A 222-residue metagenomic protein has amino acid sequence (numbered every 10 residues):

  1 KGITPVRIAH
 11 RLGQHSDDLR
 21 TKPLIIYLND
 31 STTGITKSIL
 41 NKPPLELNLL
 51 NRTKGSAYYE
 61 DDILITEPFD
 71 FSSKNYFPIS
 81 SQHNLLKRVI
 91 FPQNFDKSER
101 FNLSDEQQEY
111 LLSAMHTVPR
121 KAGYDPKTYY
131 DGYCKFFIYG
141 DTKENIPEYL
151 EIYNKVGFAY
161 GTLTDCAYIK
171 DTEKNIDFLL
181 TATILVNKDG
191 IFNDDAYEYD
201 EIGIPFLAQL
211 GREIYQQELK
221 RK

Functional and structural regions predicted by a protein language model:
K1-S98: Active-site-adjacent helix/loop patches that line small-molecule binding or acyl-intermediate pockets
F71-I79, H83-K222: Structured C-terminal helix/loop/strand segments within mature extracytoplasmic catalytic/sensor domains
